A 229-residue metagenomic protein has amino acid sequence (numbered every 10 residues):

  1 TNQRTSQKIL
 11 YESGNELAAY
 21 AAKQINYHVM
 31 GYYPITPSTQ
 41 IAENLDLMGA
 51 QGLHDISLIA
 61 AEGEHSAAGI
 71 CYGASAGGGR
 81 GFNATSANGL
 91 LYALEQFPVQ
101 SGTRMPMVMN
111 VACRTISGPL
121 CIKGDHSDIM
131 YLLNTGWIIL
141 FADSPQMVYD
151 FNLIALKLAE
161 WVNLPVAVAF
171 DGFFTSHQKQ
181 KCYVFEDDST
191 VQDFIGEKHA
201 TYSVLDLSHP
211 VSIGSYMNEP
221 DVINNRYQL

Functional and structural regions predicted by a protein language model:
T1-Y131, G136, L153, G172-F173: Thiamine diphosphate
S13, G63, S144, E186-D187 (+1 more regions): Helix N-cap and loop-to-helix transition residues
G14, Y33, P37, M147 (+3 more regions): Short, contiguous, pocket-lining structural segments that sit at or immediately flank catalytic/ligand-binding sites
E16, G31, M105, L164-V166 (+2 more regions): Structural beta-strand/beta-sheet cores of well-ordered domains, especially the beta-sheet scaffolds that support
T39-A42, F97, L156, T201 (+2 more regions): Residue-level detector of solvent-exposed, low-hydrophobicity positions
T85-N88, A112-P119, W137-A142, N163-A169 (+1 more regions): A short, terminal or domain-edge coil/loop segment
K123-F173, V184, G196-K198: Conserved thiamine diphosphate
V166-L229: Conformationally flexible catalytic loops at phosphate/diphosphate-handling active centers
